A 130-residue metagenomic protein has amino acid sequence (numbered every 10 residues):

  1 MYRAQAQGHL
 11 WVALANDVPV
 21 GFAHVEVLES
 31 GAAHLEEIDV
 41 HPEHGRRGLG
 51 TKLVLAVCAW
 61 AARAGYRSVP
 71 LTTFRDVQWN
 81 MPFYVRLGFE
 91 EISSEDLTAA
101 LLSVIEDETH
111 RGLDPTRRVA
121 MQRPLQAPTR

Functional and structural regions predicted by a protein language model:
M1, I105-G112: Short, P/G- and charge-enriched loop/turn segments at secondary-structure junctions
M1-P42, V54-L55, W60, E91 (+3 more regions): Acetyl-CoA-dependent GNAT
Y2, M81-P82: Alpha-helical segments flanking ligand/cofactor-binding loops in enzyme cores
I38-R46, T73-R75: A short, internal acetyl-CoA/4′-phosphopantetheine-binding micro-motif in the GNAT/acyltransferase core
T51: Residues forming the Rossmann-fold NAD(P)(H) cofactor-binding site
A61-T73: Conserved GNAT acetyl-CoA-binding A-motif
L71-N80, L97-L102: Conserved beta-strand-loop-alpha-helix junction that forms the acyl-donor binding cleft
Y84, F89: Conserved active-site tyrosine of GNAT-family acetyltransferases
